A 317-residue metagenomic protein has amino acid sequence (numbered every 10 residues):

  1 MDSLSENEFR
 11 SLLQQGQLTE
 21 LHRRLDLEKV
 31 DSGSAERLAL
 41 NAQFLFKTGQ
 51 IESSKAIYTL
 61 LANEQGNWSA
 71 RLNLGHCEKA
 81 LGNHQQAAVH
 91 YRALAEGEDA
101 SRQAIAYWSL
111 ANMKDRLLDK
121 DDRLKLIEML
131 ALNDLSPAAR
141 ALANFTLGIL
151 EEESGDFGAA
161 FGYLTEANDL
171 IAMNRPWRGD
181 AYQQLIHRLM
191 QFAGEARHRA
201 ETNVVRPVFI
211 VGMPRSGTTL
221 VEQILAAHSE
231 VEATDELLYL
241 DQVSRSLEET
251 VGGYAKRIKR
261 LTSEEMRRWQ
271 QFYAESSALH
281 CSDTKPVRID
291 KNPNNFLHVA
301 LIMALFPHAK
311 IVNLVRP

Functional and structural regions predicted by a protein language model:
E8, N41, L74, Y107-L110 (+2 more regions): Structural register within alpha-helical repeat arrays
L12, L45, E78, M113-K114 (+2 more regions): Residue at a conserved register position within TPR or TPR-like alpha-solenoid repeats
L18-T19, I51, H84, K120-R123 (+1 more regions): TPR-repeat structural position
A200-F306, K310-L314: Phosphate-binding active sites in nucleotide-utilizing proteins
